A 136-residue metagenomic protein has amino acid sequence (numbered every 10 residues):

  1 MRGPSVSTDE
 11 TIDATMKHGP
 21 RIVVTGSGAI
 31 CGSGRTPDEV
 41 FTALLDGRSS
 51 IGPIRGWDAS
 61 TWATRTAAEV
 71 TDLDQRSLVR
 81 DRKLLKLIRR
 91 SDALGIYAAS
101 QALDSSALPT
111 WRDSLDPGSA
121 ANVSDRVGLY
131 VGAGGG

Functional and structural regions predicted by a protein language model:
R2-G136: Conserved "HGTGT" condensation-loop signature of ketosynthase/thiolase-family condensing enzymes that catalyze
